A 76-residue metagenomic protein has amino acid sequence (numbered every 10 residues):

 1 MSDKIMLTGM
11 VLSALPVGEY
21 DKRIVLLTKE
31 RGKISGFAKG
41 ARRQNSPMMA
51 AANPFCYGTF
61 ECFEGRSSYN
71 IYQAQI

Functional and structural regions predicted by a protein language model:
S2-I76: A surface-exposed, charged beta-strand/loop segment in the N-terminal or early-internal portion of soluble proteins
